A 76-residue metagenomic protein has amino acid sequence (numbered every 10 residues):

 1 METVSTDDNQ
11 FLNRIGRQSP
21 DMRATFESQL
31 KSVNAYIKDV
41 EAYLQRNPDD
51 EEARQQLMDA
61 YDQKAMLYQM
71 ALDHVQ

Functional and structural regions predicted by a protein language model:
M1-Q76: Polar, acidic low-complexity tracts enriched in Ser/Thr/Gln/Glu with frequent Gly/Pro and Thr-Pro motifs
